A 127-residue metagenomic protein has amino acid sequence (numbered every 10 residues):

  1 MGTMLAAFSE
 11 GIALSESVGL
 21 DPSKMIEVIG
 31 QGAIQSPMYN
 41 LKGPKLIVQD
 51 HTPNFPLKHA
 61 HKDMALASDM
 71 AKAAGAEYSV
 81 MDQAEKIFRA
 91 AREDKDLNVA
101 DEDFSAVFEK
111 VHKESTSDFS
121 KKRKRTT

Functional and structural regions predicted by a protein language model:
M1-V111: Helical "substrate-binding/catalytic lid" subdomain of Rossmann-like NAD(P)-dependent dehydrogenases/reductases
E114: Active-site/catalytic core of tyrosine-dependent DNA strand-transfer enzymes
S117-T127: Eukaryotic N-terminal low-complexity, Ser/Thr- and Lys/Arg-rich leader segments that predominantly function as
